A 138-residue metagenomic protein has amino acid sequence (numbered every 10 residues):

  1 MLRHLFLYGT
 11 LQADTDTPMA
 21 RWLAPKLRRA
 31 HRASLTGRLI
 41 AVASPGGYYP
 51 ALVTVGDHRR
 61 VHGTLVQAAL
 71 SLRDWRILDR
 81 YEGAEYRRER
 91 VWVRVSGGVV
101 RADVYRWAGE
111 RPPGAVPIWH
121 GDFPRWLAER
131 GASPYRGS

Functional and structural regions predicted by a protein language model:
M1-S138: Glycine-aromatic micro-motifs
